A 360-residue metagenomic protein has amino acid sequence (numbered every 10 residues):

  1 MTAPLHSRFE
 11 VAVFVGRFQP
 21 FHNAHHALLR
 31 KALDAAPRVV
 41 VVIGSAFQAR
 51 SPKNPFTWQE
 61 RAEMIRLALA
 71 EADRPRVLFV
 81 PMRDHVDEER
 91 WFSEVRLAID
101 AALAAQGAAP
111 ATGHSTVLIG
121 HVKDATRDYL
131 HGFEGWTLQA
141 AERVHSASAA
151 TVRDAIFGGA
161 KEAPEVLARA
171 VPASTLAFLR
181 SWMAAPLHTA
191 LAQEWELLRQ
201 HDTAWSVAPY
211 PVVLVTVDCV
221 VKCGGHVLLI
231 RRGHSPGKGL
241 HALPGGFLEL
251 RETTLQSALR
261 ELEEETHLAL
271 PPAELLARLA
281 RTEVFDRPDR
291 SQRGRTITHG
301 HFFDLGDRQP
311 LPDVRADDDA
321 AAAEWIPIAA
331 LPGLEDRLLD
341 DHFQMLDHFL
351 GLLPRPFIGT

Functional and structural regions predicted by a protein language model:
M1-R199: Nucleotidyltransferase catalytic core that binds NTPs
S45-A49, S235-P236, L331: A short, flexible beta-alpha/helix-coil linker loop
R74, G113, L214, K222 (+2 more regions): Short connector loops at helix/strand junctions that flank enzyme active sites, especially segments positioning acidic
F133, F247-H342: Unchanged
L197-L243, L270: N-terminal strand-loop-strand
P288-D289, G294, L352-G359: Macromolecular interaction modules
